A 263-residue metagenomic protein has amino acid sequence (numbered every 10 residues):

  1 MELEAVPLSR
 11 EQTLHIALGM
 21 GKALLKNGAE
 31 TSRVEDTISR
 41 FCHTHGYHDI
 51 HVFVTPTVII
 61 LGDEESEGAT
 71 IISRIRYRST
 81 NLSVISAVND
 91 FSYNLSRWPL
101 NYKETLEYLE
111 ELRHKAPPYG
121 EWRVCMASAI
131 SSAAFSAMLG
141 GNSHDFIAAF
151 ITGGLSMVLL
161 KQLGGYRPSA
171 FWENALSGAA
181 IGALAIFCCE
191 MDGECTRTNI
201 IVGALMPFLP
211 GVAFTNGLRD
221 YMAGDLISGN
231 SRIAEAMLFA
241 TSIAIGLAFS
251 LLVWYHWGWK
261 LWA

Functional and structural regions predicted by a protein language model:
M1-L100: Soluble N-terminal domains of membrane-associated systems
N27-G28, F41, H45, F91-W98 (+6 more regions): Change "in soluble alpha/beta enzymes" to "in soluble alpha/beta proteins
S73-R76, G140-H144, T196-I200, L261-A263: Interfacial loop-to-helix junctions that mark the boundaries of transmembrane helices in multi-pass membrane
Y77-S132, S136-D145, E235-A244: Alpha-helical transmembrane segments and their cytosolic membrane-interface
E111-L112, S156-R167, T215-S228: C-terminal ends of transmembrane helices
P117-T196: Core alpha-helical transmembrane segments of integral membrane proteins
E190-A263: Generic detector of multi-pass transmembrane helix bundles and their immediately adjacent loops in polytopic membrane
